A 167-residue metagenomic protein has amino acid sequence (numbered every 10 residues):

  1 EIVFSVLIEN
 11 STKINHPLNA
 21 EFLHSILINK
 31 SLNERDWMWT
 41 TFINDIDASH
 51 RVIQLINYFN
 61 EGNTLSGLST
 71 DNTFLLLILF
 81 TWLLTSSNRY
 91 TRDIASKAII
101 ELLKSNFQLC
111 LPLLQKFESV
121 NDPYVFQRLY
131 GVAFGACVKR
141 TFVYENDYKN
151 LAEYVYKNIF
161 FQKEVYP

Functional and structural regions predicted by a protein language model:
E1-L68, N72-L75, L83, C137-R140 (+2 more regions): Extended alpha-helical scaffold segments
N63-D122, R128-G131: Extended amphipathic alpha-helical scaffold segments
C110-P167: Long alpha-helical HEAT/HEAT-like repeat alpha-solenoid scaffolds in very large eukaryotic proteins, especially those
